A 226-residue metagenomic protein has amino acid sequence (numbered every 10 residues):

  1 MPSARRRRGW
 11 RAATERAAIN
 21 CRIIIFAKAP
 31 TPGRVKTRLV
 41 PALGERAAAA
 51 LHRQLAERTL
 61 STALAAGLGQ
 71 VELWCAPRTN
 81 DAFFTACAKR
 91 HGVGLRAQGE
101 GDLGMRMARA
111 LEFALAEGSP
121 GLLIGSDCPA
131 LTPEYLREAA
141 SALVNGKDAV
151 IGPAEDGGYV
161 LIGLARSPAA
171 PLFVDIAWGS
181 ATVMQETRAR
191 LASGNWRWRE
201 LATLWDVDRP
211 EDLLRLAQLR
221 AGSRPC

Functional and structural regions predicted by a protein language model:
P2, T14-L39: N-terminal nucleotide-binding beta1-loop-alpha1 segment
A50-L68: A short, N-terminal amphipathic alpha-helix
L68-P77: Short beta-strand/loop segment that forms part of the nucleotide-sugar
F83-P120, S180: Short phosphate-binding loop-to-helix
L131-D156: Conserved donor-nucleotide/metal-binding helix-loop-beta segment in metal-dependent transferases, i.e., the alpha-helix
D156, L164-W196, P225-C226: Catalytic-core segments of class I nucleotidyltransferases/pyrophosphorylases that form NMP-activated intermediates
Q185-C226: Conserved alpha/beta core of the MobA/IspD/sugar-nucleotide pyrophosphorylase nucleotidyltransferase superfamily
